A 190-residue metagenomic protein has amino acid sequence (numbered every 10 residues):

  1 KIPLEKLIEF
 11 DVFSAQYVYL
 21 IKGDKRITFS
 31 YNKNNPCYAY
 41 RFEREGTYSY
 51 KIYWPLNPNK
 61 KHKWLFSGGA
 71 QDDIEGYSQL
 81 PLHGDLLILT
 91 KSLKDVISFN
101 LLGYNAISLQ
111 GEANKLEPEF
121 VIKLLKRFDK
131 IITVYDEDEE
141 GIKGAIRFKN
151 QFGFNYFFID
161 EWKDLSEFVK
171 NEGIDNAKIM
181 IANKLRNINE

Functional and structural regions predicted by a protein language model:
K1-Y19, Y156, A177: Short, surface-exposed acidic
E5, H83-D85, K94-E190: TOPRIM fold recognition
K6, F10, N57-N59, A70 (+1 more regions): Short linear sequence motifs
A15, P36-Y38, G76-Y77, E140 (+2 more regions): A generic signature of intrinsically disordered, low-complexity regions enriched in glycine/proline and charged/polar
Q16-K22, L165-K170: Short, solvent-exposed polar/charged micro-motifs at secondary-structure junctions
V18-R127, G144-A145: Phosphate-handling DNA/RNA-contact segment within nucleic-acid enzymes
